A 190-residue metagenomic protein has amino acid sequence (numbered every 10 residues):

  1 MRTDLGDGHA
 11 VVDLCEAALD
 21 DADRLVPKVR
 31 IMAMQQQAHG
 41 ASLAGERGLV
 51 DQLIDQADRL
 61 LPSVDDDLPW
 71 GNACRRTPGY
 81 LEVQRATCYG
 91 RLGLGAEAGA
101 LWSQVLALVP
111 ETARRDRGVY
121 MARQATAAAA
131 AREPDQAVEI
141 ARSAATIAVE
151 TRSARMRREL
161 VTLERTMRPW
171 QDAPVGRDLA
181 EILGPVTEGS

Functional and structural regions predicted by a protein language model:
M1-S190: Conserved binding/catalytic microenvironments
